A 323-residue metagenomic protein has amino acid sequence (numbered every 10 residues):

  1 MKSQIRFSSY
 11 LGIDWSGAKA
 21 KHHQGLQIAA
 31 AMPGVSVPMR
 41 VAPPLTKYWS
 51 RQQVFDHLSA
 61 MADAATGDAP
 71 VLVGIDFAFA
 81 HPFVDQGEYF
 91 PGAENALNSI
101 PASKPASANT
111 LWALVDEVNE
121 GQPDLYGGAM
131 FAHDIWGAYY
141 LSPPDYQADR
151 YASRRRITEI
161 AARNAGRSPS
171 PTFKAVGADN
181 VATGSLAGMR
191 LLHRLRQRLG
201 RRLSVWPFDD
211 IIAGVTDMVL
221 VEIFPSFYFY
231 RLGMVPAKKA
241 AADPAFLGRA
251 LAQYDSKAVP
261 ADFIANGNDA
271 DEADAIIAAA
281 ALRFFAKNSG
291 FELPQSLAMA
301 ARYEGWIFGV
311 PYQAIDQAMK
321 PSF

Functional and structural regions predicted by a protein language model:
K2-L11, W15-F323: RNase H-like (RuvC/DEDD) metal-dependent nuclease/polynucleotide-processing core
